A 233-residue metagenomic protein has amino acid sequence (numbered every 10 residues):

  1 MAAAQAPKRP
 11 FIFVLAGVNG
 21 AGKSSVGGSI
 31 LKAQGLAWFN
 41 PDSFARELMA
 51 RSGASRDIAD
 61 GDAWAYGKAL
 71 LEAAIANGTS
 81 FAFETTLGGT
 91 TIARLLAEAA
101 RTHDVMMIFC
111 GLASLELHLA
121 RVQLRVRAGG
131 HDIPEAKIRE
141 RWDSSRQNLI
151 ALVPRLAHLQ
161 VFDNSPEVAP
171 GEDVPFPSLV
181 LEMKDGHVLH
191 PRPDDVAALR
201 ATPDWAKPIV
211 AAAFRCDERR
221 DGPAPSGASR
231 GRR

Functional and structural regions predicted by a protein language model:
A2-R9, A74-I75: Phosphate-binding P-loop
F13-V14: Short hydrophobic/aromatic beta-strand immediately N-terminal to the Walker A/P-loop
V18: P-loop (Walker A) phosphate-binding loop of NTP-binding proteins
G22: Conserved glycine(s) of the Walker
S25-T79: Conserved substrate/cofactor phosphate-moiety recognition/catalytic segment in nucleotide-dependent phosphotransferases
D62-C110, L115, S145, L152 (+1 more regions): Glycine-rich phosphate-binding loop used to anchor ATP phosphates in small-molecule kinases, encompassing both
H103-A151: A glycine- and Lys/Arg-enriched "phosphate-lid" helix/loop adjacent to the NTP-binding pocket of small-molecule kinases
V153-R233: NTP-dependent small-molecule kinase module
